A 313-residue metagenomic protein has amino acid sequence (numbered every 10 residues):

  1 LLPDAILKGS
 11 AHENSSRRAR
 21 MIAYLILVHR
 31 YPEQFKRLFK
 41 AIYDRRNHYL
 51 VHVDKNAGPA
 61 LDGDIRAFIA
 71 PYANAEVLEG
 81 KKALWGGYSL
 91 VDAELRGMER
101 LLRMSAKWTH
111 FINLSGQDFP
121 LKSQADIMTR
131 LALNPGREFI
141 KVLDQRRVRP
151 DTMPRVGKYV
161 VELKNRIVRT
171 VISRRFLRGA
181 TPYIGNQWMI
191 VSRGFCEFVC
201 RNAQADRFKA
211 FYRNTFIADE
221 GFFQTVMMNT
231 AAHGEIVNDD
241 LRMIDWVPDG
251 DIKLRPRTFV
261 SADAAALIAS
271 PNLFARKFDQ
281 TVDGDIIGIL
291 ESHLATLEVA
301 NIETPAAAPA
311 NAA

Functional and structural regions predicted by a protein language model:
L1-R20: Short, Lys/Arg-enriched N-terminal segments with co-localized hydrophobic residues within the first ~10-30 amino acids
R17-A313: ER/Golgi luminal nucleotide-sugar-dependent glycosyltransferases, focusing on the catalytic module
